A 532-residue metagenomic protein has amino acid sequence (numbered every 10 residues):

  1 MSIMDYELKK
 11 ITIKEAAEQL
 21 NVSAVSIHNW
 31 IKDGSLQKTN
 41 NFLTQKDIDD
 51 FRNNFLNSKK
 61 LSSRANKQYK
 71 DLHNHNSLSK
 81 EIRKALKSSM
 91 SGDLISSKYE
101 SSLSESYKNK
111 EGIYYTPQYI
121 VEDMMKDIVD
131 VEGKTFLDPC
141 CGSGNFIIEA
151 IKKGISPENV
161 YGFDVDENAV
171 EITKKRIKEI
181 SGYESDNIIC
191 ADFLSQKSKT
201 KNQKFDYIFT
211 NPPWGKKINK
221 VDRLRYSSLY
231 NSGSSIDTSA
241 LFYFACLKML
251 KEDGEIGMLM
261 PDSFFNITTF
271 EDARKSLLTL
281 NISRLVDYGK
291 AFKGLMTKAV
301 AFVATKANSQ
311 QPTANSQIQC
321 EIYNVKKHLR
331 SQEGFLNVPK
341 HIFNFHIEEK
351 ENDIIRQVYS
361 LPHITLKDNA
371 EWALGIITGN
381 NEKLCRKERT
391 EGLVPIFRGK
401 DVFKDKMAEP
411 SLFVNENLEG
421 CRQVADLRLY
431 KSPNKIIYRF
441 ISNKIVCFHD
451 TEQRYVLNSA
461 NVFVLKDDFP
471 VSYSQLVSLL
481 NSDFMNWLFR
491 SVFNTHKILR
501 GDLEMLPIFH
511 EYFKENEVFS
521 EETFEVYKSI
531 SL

Functional and structural regions predicted by a protein language model:
S2, S35, Y119-I120, C141 (+9 more regions): Signature of N6-adenine DNA methyltransferases within the class I
S2-A24: Polyanion-binding surface elements
S2-E7, T44-I180, K197, N266-A273 (+1 more regions): Class I S-adenosyl-L-methionine
Y6, K32-N40: Short, solvent-exposed alpha-helical "recognition" segments
Q19, A24, N29, I354-L532: Polybasic, glycine- and aromatic-enriched phosphate-binding surface used to engage nucleic acids
N29-D33, K175: Residue-level detection of the helix-turn-helix DNA-binding "recognition helix"
G182-F193: Conserved SAM-binding strand-loop segment of SAM-dependent methyltransferases
